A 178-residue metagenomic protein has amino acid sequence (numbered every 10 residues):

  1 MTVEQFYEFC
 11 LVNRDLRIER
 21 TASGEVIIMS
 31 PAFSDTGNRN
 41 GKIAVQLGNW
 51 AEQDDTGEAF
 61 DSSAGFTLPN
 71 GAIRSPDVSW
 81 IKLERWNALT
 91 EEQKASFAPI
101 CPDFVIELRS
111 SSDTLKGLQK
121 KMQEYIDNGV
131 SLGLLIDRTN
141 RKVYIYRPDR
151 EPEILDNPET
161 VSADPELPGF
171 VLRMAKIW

Functional and structural regions predicted by a protein language model:
M1-W178: Gly/Pro/Ser/Thr-rich low-complexity, intrinsically disordered segments predominantly at protein N-termini
